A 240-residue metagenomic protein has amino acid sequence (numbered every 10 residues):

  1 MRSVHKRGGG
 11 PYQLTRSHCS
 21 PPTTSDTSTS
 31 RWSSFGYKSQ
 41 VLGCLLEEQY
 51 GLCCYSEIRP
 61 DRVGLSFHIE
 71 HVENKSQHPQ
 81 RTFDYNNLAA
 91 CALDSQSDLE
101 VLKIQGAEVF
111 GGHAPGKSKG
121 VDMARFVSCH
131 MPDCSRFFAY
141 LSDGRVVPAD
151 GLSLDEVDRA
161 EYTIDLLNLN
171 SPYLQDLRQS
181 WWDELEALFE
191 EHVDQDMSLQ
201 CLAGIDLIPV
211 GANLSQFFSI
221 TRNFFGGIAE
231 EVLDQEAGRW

Functional and structural regions predicted by a protein language model:
M1-L52, I58-I69, E73-W240: Replace "small metal-dependent catalytic modules" with "small catalytic or cofactor-binding modules
